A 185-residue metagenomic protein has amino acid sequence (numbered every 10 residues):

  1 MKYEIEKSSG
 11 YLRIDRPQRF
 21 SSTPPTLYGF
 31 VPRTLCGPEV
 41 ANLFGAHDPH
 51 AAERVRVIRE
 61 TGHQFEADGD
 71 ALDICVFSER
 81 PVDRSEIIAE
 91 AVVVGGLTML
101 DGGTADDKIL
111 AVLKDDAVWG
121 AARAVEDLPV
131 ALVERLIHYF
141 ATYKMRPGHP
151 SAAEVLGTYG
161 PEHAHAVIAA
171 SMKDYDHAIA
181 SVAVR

Functional and structural regions predicted by a protein language model:
M1-R185: Hydrophobic N-terminal alpha-helices or hydrophobic patches in metabolic proteins across all domains of life
